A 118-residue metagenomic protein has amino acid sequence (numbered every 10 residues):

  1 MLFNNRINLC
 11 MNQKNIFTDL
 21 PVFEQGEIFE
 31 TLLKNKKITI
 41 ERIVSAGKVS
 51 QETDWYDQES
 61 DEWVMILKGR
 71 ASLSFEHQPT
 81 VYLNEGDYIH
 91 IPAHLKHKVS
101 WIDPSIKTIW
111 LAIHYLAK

Functional and structural regions predicted by a protein language model:
M1-W55: A short, N-terminal "cap"/entry segment at the start of jelly-roll beta-barrel domains of the cupin/DSBH fold
E30-L32, Q51-Q58, F75, V81-Y82 (+1 more regions): Short histidine-centered beta-strand/loop micro-motifs that create catalytic or ligand/metal-coordination sites
T31, I40-R42, W63, Y88-H90 (+1 more regions): Conserved hydrophobic/aromatic beta-strand scaffold that supports enzyme active sites
K37, S60, K107-W110: A structure-centric signal for secondary-structure junctions around beta-strands
R42, K68, F75-H77, W101 (+1 more regions): Residue-level recognition of conserved beta-strand positions in structured domain cores
Q58-S72: Short, conserved beta-strand element in jelly-roll/cupin
Q78-A93: Short acidic-glycine-tyrosine-enriched beta hairpin
H94-K118: Ligand-binding loop in jelly-roll beta-barrel domains
